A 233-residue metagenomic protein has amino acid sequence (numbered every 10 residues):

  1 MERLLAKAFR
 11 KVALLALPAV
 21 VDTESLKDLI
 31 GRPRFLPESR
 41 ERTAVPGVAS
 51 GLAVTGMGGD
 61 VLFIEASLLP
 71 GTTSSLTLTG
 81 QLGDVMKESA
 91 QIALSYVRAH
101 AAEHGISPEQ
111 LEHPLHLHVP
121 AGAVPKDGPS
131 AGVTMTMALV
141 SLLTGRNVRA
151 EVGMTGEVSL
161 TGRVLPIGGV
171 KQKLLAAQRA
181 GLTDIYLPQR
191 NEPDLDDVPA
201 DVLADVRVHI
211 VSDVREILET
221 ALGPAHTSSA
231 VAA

Functional and structural regions predicted by a protein language model:
E2-L14: C-terminal helical "lid" of AAA+/P-loop NTPase domains
P18-E24, R32-S50, M57-A233: Peripheral, non-AAA+ core regions of ATP-driven protein-machinery
